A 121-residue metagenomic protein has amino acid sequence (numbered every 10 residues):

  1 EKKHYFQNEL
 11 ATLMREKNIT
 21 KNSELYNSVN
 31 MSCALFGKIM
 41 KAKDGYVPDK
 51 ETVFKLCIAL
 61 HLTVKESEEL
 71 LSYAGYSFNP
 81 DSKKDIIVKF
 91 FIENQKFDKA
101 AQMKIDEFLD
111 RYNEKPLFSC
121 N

Functional and structural regions predicted by a protein language model:
E1-N22, A100-S119: A short, Lys/Arg-rich alpha-helix, primarily the initiator
A11, F54-I58, L71, V88-K89: Amphipathic alpha-helical segments within well-ordered protein domains
E16-Y26, D49-V53, P80-I87, A101-K104: Short, charged amphipathic recognition helices of the HTH superfamily and cognate SANT/SANTA-like modules
S28, I39, E69-A74, F90 (+1 more regions): Short acidic/histidine-centered micro-motifs embedded in hydrophobic/aromatic stretches that mark compact functional
N30-P48, T52, S72-G75: Recognition helix of helix-turn-helix/homeodomain-like DNA-binding domains that insert into the DNA major groove
K50-E66: DNA major-groove recognition helix of helix-turn-helix/homeodomain DNA-binding modules
E68-K96: Short, charged recognition helix plus adjacent turn of helix-turn-helix-like nucleic-acid-binding domains
